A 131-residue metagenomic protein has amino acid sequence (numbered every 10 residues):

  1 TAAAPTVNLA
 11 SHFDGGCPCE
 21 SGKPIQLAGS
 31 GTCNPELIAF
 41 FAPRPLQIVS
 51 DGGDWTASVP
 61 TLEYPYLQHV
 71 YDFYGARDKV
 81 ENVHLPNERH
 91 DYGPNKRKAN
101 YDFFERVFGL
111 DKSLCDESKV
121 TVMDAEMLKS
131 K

Functional and structural regions predicted by a protein language model:
A2-T6: A short, hydrophobic beta-strand element of the alpha/beta-hydrolase
N8-D72: The feature captures the conserved acid-bearing segment of alpha/beta-hydrolase catalytic domains
A42, V49-K131: Alpha/beta-hydrolase-fold serine-hydrolase catalytic core, especially in secreted/extracellular enzymes
